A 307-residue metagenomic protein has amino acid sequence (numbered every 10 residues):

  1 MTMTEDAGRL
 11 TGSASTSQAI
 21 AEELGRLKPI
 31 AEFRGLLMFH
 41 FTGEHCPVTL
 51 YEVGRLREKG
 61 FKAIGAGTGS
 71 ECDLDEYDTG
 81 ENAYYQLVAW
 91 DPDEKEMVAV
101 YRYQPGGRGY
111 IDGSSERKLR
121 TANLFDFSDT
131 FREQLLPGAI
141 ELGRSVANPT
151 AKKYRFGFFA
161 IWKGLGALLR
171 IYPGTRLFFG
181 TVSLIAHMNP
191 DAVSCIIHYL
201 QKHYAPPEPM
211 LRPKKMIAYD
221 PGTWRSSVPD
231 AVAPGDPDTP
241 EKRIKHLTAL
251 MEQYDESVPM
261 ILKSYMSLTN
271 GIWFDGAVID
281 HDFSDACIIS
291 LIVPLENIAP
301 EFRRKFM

Functional and structural regions predicted by a protein language model:
T2-E44: Conserved N-terminal entry element of GNAT/NAT acetyltransferase domains
P29-T79, Y85-A99, P105: Short amphipathic alpha-helix that is part of the acyltransferase structural core
G35, A139, I288: A residue-level signal for beta-strand positions that form part of recognition/binding surfaces within mature
E58, T68, C72, G107-I272: Acyl-donor binding region in acyl/amide transferases
Y77-V88, I111, I272-W273, F283-I288: A short helix-loop-beta-strand connector motif used in the catalytic cores of GNAT acetyltransferases and, in some
D78, V193-C195, I289-I292: Short low-complexity, flexible loop/linker segments enriched in glycine and/or proline with clustered acidic
I161-W162, L262-K263, W273-M307: C-terminal/domain-terminus segments
